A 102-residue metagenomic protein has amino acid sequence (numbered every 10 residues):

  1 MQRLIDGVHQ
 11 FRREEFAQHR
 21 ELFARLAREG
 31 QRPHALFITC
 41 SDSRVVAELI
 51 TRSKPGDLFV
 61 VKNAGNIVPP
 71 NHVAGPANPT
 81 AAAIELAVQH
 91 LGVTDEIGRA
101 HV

Functional and structural regions predicted by a protein language model:
M1-A77: Short, conserved "active-site rim" segments that organize catalytic pockets and cofactor/ligand binding
P76-L91: Thiamine diphosphate
T94: Short acidic/polar active-site loop segments enriched in Thr and Asp
I97-V102: Conserved small/polar residues in nucleotide/adenosyl-binding loops
